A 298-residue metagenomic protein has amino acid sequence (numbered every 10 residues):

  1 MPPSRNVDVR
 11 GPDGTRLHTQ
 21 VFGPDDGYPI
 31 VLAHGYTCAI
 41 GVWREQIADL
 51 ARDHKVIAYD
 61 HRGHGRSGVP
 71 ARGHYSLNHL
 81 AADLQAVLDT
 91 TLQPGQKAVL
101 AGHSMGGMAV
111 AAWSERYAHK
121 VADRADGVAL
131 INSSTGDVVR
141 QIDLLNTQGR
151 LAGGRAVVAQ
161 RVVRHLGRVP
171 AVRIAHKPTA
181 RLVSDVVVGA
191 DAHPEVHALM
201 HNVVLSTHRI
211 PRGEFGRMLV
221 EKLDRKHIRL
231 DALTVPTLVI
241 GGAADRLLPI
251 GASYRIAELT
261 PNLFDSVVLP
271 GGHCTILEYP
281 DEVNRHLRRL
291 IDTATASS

Functional and structural regions predicted by a protein language model:
T15-G73, L77, V87-T90: Conserved HGGG/HGGXW glycine-rich cap/lid loop of the alpha/beta-hydrolase fold
G35-C38, S104-M105, S134: Active-site glycine-rich loops that stabilize anionic/oxyanionic intermediates across multiple enzyme folds
H64-M108, W113-R124, Q141, T147 (+1 more regions): Active-site loop/oxyanion-hole signature of alpha/beta-hydrolase fold enzymes
E115, H119-R168: Flexible "cap/lid" loop of the alpha/beta hydrolase fold
H165-D231: Conserved alpha/beta-hydrolase catalytic His-Asp/Glu region
L233, V239-G241, D245: Short beta-strand/loop motif that positions the catalytic acidic residue of the alpha/beta-hydrolase fold
R246-A252: Conserved alpha/beta-hydrolase "acid-adjacent" motif
L247, G271-N284: Catalytic histidine-centered segment of alpha/beta-hydrolase-like enzymes
